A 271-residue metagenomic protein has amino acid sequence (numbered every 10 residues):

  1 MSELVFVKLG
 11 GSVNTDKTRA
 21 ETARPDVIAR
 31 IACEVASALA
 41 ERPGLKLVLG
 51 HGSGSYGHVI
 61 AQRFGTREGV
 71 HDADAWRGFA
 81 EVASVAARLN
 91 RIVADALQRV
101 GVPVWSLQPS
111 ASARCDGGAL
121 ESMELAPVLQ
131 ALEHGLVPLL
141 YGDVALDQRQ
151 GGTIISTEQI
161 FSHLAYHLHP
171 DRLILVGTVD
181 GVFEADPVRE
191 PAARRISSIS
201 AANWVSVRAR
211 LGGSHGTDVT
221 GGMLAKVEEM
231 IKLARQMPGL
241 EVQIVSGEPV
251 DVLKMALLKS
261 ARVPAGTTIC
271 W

Functional and structural regions predicted by a protein language model:
M1-V48: N-terminal glycine-/serine-/threonine-rich phosphate-binding loop
K8-S12, G50-G54, V245-E248: Glycine-rich beta-strand-to-loop/alpha-helix junction loops that act as flexible
T22-D26, E121-A126, I154-F161, L224: Charged helix-capping and loop-helix junction motifs
I31-E34, R77-A94, G151, Q159-S162 (+1 more regions): Polyanion-binding loop/helix "lid" in catalytic or ligand-binding cores
R63-A145: Ligand-binding beta-strand-loop-alpha-helix segment within the catalytic cores of soluble metabolic enzymes
P103-S110, L168-E184, G239-E248: Glycine-rich phosphate/pyrophosphate-binding loops and their adjacent beta-strand/loop elements at enzyme active sites
E133, Y141-D147, V176-V219: Active-site rim beta-loop-alpha module in soluble metabolic enzymes
G151-V176: Membrane-associated lipid acylation/remodeling enzymes share a hydrophobic transmembrane-juxtamembrane segment
